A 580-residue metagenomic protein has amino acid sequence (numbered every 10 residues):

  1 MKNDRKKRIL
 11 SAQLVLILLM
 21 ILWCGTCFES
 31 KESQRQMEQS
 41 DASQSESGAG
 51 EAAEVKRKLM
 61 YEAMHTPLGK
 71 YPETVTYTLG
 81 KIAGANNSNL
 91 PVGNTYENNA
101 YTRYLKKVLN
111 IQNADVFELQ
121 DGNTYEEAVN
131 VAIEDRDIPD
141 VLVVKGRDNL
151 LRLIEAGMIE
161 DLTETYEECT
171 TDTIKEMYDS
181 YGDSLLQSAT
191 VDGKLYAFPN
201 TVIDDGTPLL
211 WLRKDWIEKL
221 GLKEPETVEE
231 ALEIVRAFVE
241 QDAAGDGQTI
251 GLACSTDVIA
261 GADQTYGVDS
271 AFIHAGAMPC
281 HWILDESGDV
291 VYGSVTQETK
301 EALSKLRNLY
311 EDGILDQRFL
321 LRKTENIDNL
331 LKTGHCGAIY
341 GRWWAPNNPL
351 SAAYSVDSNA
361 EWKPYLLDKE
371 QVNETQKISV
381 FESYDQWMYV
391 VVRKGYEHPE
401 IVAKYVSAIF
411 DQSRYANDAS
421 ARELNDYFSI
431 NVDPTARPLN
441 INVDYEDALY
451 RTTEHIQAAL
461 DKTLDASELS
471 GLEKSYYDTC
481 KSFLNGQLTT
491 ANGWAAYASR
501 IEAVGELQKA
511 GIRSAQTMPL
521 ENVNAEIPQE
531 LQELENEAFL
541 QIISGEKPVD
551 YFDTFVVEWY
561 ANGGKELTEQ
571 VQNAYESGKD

Functional and structural regions predicted by a protein language model:
K2-E230, V290-Y292, E502-D580: Conserved N-terminal structural module of periplasmic/extracytoplasmic solute-binding proteins
E62-H65, K404, D411-E537, E546: Conserved small-residue motifs centered on glycine
G69, D161-S180, K223, P279-Q297 (+3 more regions): Short, solvent-exposed loop/beta-turn-alpha elements that line the ligand-binding surface or hinge of extracytoplasmic
A83-L105, D204-G206, W211, E218-E224 (+4 more regions): Extracytoplasmic/periplasmic substrate-binding proteins
E134-D135, A156, D312, T333 (+3 more regions): Charged, alpha-helical scaffolding/interaction elements associated with membrane systems
D135, P139-M158, A338-L366: Extracellular/periplasmic solute-recognition and catalytic clefts
T163-E168, T190-Y266, L284-R342, Y389-D426 (+2 more regions): Helix-loop-helix "hinge/cap" segment bordering the ligand-binding cleft or interdomain interface
N308-E311, I327-N348, V356-A360, L366-L469: Glycine-rich, aromatic-lined ligand/substrate-binding cores of catalytic and carbohydrate-binding domains
